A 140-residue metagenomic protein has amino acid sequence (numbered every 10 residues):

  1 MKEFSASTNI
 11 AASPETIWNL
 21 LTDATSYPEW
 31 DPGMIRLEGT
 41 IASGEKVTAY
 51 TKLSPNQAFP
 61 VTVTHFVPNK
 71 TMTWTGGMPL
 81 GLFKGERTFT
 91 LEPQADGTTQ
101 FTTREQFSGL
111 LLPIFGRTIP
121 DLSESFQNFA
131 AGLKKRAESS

Functional and structural regions predicted by a protein language model:
M1-E38, A42: Hydrophobic ligand-binding cavity/cleft-lining segments
K2, E45-V47, R87, T99: Short beta-strand micro-motifs in enzyme catalytic cores
A12, T75, G116-R117: Short, contiguous strand/loop micro-motifs
T16-L21, Y27, V47-A49, V63 (+4 more regions): Hydrophobic pocket/interface hotspot
R36-T40, T48-Y50, N69, P120-S123: Juxtamembrane/interface motifs at transmembrane-helix termini
E38, K52-Q100, Q106-G109, K135-R136: Hydrophobic-ligand binding "helix-grip"
Q106-S140: A conserved amphipathic terminal alpha-helix motif
